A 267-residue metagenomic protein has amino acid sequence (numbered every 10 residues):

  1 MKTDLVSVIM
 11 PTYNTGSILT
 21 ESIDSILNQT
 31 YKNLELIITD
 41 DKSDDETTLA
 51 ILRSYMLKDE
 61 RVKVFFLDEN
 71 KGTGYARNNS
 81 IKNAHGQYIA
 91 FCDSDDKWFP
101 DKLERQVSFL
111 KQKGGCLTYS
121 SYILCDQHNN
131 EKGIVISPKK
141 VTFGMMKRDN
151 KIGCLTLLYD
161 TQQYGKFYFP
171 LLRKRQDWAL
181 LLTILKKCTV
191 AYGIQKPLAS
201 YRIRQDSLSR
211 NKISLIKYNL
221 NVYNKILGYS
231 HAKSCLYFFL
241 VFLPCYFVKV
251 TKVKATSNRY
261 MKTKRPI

Functional and structural regions predicted by a protein language model:
M1-L27, K262-R265: N-proximal low-complexity "stem/linker" segments adjacent to membrane-targeting elements
T3-V6, L27-T39, D59-K63: Short loop->beta transition adjacent to catalytic acidic/histidine clusters or analogous donor-positioning motifs
D40-A50, D93: A conserved acidic beta->alpha catalytic loop
L67-A84: Glycine-rich, basic loop-to-helix element that forms the pyrophosphate-binding segment of sugar-nucleotide handling
K82, I136-Y218: Conserved nucleotide-sugar donor-binding catalytic segment
I89: Short aromatic/hydrophobic "clamp" motif used to bind/position activated sugar donors
D93-K97, S121: The conserved acidic donor/metal-binding loop of glycosyltransferases
D101-K132: Conserved donor NDP-sugar-binding/catalytic core segment of glycosyltransferases
